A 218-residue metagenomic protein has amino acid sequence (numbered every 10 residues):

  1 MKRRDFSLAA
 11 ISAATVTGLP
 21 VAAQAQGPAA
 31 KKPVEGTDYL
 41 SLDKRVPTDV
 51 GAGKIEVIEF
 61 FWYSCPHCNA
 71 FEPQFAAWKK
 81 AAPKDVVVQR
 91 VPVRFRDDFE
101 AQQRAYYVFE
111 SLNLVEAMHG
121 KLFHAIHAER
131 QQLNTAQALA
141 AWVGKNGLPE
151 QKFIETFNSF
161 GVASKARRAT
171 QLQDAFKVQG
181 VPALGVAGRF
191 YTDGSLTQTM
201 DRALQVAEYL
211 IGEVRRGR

Functional and structural regions predicted by a protein language model:
K2-D97, G212-R218: Extracytoplasmic thiol/disulfide redox context detector
D5, K145-R218: C-terminal cap of thioredoxin/glutaredoxin-like
E56-E59, A70, Q74-A77, E100-R104 (+7 more regions): Extracytoplasmic/secreted proteins, especially bacterial periplasmic and envelope-associated proteins
F61-S64, F75, K79-A82, F109-N113 (+6 more regions): Sec/Tat-exported extracytoplasmic proteins
S64-H67, R94-D98, A125-A128, G161-V162 (+1 more regions): Solvent-exposed loop/turn segments at secondary-structure junctions within structured extracellular/periplasmic domains
A81-L112, E116-V143: Structural microenvironment flanking redox-active thiols in thiol-disulfide oxidoreductases
